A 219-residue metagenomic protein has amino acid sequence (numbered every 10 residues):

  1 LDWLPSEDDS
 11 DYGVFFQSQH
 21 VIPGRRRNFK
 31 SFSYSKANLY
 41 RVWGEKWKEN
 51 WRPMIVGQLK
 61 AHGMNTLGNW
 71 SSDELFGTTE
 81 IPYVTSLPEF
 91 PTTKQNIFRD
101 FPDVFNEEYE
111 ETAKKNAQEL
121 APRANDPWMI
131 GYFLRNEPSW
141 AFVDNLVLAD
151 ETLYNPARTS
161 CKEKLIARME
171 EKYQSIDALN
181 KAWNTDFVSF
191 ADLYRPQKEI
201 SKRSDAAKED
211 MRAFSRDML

Functional and structural regions predicted by a protein language model:
L1-D9, Y83-F90: A signal for specific C-terminal beta-sheet/loop modules enriched in small/flexible residues with GP/PG/PP motifs
D2-W43, D126-L219: Polysaccharide-binding and catalytic clefts of secreted carbohydrate-active enzymes
R25, F29-S33, S72-P102: Aromatic-lined carbohydrate-binding/catalytic grooves of carbohydrate-active enzymes
Y34-P53, Q58, H62-N65, T92-K115 (+3 more regions): The substrate-binding groove and active-site-proximal loops of carbohydrate-active enzymes, especially glycoside
K36, L120-A121: Intrinsically disordered, low-complexity regions
W51-S86: Catalytic domains of carbohydrate-active enzymes, especially glycoside hydrolases
K60, A121-N125: Non-catalytic positions within long, well-ordered alpha-helices that form the structural scaffold/packing of enzyme
S72, K115-E119: Alpha-helical scaffolding within the catalytic cores of extracellular/periplasmic polymer-degrading hydrolases
